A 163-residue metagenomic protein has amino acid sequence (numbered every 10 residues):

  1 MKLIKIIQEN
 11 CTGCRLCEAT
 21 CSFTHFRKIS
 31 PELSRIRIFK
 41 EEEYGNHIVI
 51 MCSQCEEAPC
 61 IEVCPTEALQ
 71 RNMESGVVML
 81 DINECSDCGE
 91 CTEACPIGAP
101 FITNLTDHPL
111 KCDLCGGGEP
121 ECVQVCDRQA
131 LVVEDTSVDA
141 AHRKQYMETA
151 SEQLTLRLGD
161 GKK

Functional and structural regions predicted by a protein language model:
K2, L33-S34, F39-T66, I82-K163: Flanking helices and flexible, charged tails adjoining ferredoxin-like Fe-S electron-transfer domains in multi-subunit
L3-Q8: Local sequence-structure signature of Cys/Sec-based thiol-disulfide redox active-site neighborhoods
T12: Conserved donor NDP-sugar-binding/catalytic core segment of glycosyltransferases
R15-I29, S34-E41: A positional/architectural concept
G76: Short acidic-glycine-tyrosine-enriched beta hairpin
